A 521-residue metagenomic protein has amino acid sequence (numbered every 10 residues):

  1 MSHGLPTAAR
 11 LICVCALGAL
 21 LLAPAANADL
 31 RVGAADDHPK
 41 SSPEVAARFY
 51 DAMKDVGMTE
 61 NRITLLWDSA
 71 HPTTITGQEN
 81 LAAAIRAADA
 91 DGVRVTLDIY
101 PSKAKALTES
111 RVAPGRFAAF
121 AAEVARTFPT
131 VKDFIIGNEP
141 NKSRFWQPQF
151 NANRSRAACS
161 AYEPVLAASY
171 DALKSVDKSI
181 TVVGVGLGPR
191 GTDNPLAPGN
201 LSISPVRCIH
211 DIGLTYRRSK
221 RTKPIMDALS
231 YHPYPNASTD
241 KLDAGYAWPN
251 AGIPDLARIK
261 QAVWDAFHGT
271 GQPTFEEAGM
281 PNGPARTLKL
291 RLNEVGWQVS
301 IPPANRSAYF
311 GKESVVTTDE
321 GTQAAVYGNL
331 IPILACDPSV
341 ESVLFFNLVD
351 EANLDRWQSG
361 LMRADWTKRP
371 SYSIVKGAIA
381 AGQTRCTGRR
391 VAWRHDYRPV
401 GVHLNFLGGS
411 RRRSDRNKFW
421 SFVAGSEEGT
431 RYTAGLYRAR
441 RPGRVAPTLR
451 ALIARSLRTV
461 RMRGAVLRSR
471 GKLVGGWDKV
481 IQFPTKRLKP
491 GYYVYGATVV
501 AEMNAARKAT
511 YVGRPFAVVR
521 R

Functional and structural regions predicted by a protein language model:
L11-A23: Bacterial N-terminal signal peptides
A28-E60, T64-L66: Boundary/entry segment of secreted carbohydrate-active catalytic domains
P43-A46, A113-A118, A157-T317: Noncatalytic carbohydrate-binding groove/subsite architecture in carbohydrate-active enzymes
E44, P72, P140, R144-F145 (+2 more regions): Aromatic-rich peripheral "rim/lid" segments of glycoside hydrolase catalytic domains that contact and position glycan
M53-G199, N236, L348-E351: Substrate-binding cleft and catalytic face of glycoside hydrolase catalytic domains, especially the flexible beta-alpha
R416-F422: Structural beta-strand segments of beta-rich domains
P442-G491: Glycine-centered tight-turn motifs at strand-turn-strand junctions
